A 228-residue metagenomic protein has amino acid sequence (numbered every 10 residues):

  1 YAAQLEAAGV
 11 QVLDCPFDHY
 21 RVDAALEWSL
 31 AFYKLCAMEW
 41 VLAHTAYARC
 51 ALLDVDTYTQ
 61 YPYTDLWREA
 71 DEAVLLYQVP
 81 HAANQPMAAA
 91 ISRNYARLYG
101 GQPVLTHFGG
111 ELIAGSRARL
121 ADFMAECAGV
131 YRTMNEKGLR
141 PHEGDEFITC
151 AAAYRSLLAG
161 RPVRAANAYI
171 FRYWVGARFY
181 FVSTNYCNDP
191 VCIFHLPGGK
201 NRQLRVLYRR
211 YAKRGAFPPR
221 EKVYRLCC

Functional and structural regions predicted by a protein language model:
Y1-H44: Active-site-proximal specificity loops/subdomain of glycosyltransferases
Q11-L13, A51-L53, L75, R164-A166 (+1 more regions): Hydrophobic/aromatic beta-strand patches that form the interior of the parallel beta-sheet core in alpha/beta enzyme
F17-D23, A82-N84, Y169-W174: A short acidic, often aromatic-flanked loop/helix-cap motif at beta-alpha or helix-coil junctions that lines enzyme
A25-K34, A89-R93, F179-Y186: Short, surface-exposed amphipathic charged segments that create phosphate/polyanion-binding patches used for binding
K34-Q85: GT-A fold catalytic core of metal-dependent nucleotide-sugar glycosyltransferases, centered on the diacidic
Y63-V130: Conserved catalytic core of nucleotide-sugar-dependent glycosyltransferases
P103-G199: Catalytic core and acceptor-binding pocket of nucleotide-sugar-dependent glycosyltransferases
F181-C228: Long, low-complexity C-terminal extensions of enzymes
